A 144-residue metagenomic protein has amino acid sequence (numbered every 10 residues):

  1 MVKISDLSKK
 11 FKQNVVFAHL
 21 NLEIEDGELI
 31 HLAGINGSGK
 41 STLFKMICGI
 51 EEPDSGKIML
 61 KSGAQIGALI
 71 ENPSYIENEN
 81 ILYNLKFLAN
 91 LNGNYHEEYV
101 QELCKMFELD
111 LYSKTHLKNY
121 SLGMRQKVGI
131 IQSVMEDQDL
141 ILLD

Functional and structural regions predicted by a protein language model:
V2-I4, F17-H19: Conserved structural motif at the start of ABC-family nucleotide-binding domains
A33-I35: The feature captures the beta-strand-to-loop junction immediately N-terminal to the Walker
C48: Helix-to-loop junction immediately C-terminal to a conserved catalytic motif
N72, N78-G93: Q-loop/switch helix immediately C-terminal to the Walker
E97-Y112, S133: Conserved ABC ATPase "signature" region
H116-R125: Conserved ABC ATPase signature
I130: Hydrophobic anchor residue at the start of the ABC signature
I141-D144: Catalytic Walker B motif of ABC-type/P-loop ATPase nucleotide-binding domains
